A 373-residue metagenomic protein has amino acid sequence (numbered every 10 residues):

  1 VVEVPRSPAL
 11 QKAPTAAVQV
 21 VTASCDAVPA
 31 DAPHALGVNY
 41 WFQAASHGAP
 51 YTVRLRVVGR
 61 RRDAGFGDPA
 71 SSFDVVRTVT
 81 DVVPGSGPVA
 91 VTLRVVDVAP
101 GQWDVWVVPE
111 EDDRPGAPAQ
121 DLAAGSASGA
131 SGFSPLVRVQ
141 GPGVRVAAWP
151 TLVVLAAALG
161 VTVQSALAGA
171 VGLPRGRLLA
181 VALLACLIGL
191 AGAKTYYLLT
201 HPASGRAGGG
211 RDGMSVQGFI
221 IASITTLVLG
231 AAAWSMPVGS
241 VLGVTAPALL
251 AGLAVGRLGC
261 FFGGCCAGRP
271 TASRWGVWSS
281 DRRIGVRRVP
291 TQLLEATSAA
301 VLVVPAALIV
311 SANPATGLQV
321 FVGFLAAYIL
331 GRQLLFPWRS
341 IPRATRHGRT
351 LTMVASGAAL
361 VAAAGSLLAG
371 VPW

Functional and structural regions predicted by a protein language model:
V1-W373: Hydrophobic, membrane-interfacing alpha helices
